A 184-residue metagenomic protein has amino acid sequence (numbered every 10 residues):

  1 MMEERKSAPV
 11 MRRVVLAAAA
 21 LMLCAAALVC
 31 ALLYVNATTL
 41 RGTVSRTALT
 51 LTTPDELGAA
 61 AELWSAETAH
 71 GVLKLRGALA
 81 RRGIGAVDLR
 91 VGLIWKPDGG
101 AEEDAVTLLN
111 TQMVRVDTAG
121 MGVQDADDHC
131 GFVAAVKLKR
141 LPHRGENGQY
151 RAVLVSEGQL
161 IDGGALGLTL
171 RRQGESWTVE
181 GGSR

Functional and structural regions predicted by a protein language model:
M1-M11: N-terminal Lys/Arg-rich, disordered targeting/topogenic segments
M11-R184: Basic, ligand-binding patches in group-transfer machinery, especially extracytoplasmic/periplasmic segments
